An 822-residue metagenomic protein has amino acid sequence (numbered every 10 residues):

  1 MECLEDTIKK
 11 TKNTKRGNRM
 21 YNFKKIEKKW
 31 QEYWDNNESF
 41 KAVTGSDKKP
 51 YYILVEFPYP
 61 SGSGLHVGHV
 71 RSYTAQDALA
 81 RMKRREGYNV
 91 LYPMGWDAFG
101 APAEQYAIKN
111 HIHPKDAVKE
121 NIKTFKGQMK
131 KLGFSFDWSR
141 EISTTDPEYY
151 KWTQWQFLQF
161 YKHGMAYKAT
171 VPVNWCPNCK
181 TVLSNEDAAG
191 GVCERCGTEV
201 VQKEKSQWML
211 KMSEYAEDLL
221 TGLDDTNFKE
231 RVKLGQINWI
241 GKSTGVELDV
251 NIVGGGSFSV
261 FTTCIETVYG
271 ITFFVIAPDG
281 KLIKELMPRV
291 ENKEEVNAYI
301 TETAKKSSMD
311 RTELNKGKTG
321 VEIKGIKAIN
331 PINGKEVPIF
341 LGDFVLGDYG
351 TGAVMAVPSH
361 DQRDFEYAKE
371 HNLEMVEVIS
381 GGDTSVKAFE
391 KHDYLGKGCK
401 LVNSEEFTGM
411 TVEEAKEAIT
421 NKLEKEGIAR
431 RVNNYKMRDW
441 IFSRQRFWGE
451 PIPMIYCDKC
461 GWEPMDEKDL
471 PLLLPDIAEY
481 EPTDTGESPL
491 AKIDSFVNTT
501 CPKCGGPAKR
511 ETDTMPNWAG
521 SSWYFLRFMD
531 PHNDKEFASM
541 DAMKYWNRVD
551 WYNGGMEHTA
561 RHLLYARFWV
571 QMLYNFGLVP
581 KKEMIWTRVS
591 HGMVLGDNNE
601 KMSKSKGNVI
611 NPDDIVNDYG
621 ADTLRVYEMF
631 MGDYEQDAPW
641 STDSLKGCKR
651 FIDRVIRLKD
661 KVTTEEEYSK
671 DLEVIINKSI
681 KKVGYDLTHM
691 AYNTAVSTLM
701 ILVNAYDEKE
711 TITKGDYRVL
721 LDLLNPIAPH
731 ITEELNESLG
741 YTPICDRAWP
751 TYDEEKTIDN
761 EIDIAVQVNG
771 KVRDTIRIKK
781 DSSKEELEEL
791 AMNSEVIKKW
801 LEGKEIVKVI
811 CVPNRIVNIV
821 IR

Functional and structural regions predicted by a protein language model:
E2, Y33-N37, K109-I265, K281 (+8 more regions): Residue patterns forming the tRNA-binding/recognition surfaces of aminoacyl-tRNA synthetases and related DALR
E2-P50, A277-G280, R289-E294, V354 (+11 more regions): Basic, alpha-helical terminal appendages of large translation-related enzymes
N18-L54, R84-P93, A117-T124, Y299-F340 (+1 more regions): Conserved oxyanion/phosphate-binding beta-strand-loop segments in alpha/beta enzyme cores
R19-Q31, V67, T153-S380, P489 (+4 more regions): NTP-handling and nucleic-acid-processing catalytic cores
Y21, K242-E247, V253-G255, S380-D383 (+9 more regions): Long, charged, mostly alpha-helical binding arms that flank functional sites
A42-I112, E141-Q156, T262-T263, N330-Y367 (+1 more regions): N-terminal catalytic cores of NTP/NDP-binding nucleotidyl/phosphoryl-transfer enzymes
G45, R81-N89, K109-K115, G127 (+19 more regions): Secondary-structure transition/capping motifs at alpha-helix termini and the adjoining loop/turn into the next element
D97, K162-N174, D348-G350, R431-C460 (+4 more regions): Helix-rich, typically C-terminal accessory recognition domains appended to large enzymatic cores
